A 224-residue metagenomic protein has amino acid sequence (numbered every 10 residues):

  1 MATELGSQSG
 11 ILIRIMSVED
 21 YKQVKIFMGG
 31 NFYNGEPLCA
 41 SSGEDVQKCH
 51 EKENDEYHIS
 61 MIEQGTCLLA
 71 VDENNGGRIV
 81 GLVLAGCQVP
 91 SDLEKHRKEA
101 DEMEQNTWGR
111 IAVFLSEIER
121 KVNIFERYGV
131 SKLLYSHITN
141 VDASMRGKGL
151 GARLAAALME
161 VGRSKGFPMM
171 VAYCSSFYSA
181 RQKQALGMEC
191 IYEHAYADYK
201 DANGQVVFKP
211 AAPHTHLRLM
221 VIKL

Functional and structural regions predicted by a protein language model:
I11-I26: A short beta-loop-alpha structural element at the N-terminal edge of CoA-dependent acyl/N-acetyltransferase catalytic
N34-D55: Conserved GNAT-fold acetyl-CoA-binding loop/helix
G35, C39-S41, I59, G76-I138 (+1 more regions): Conserved acyl-donor/pantetheine-binding loop and adjacent beta-alpha core of acyl/acetyltransferases and related
Q64-A85, S144-M145: Conserved beta-hairpin
G65-C67, H214-L219: Short hydrophobic/aromatic beta-strand or adjacent loop that forms the aromatic wall/cage of a ligand/substrate-binding
K132-S136, G162-S175: Conserved GNAT acetyl-CoA-binding A-motif
Y135-S164: Conserved acetyl-CoA-binding loop-helix of GNAT-fold acetyltransferases
R163-G166, S176-K200: Conserved active-site alpha-helix within GNAT-family acetyltransferase domains
